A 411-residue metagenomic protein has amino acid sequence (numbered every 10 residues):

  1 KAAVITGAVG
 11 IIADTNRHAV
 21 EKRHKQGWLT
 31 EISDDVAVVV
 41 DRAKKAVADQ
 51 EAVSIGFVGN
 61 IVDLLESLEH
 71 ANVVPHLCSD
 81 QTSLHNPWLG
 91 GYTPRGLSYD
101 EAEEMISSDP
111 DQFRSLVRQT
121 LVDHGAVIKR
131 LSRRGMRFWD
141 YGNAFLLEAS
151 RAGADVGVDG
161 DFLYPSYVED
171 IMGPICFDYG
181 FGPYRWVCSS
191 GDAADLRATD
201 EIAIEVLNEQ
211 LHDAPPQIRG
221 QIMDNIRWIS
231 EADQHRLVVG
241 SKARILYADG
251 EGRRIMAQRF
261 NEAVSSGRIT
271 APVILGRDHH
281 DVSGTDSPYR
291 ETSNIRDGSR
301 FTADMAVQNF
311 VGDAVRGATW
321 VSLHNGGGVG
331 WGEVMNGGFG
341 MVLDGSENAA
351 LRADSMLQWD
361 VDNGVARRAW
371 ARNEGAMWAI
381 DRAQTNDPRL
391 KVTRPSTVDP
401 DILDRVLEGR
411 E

Functional and structural regions predicted by a protein language model:
K1-A48, S79-A126, F162-P174, G298-A314 (+2 more regions): Catalytic or ion-translocation cores adjacent to nucleophile or general acid/base/metal-coordination motifs in diverse
A8, V73, M136: Short phosphate-binding/catalytic loops that engage adenosine nucleotides
D14, G56-V58, S79-Q81, Y141 (+2 more regions): Short beta-strand segments
V39, S83-F310, V315-R316, W320: Patatin-like phospholipase A catalytic core
V47-E51, K242: Short, surface-exposed connector motifs at secondary-structure boundaries
S54-T82, L89: Active-site/ligand-binding-proximal alpha/beta "capping" segment
N363-V398: Conserved catalytic alpha/beta cores of large enzymes that bind or transform nucleotide phosphates and polynucleotides
V398, D404-E411: Intrinsically disordered, low-complexity eukaryotic regions enriched in glycine, serine and charged residues
